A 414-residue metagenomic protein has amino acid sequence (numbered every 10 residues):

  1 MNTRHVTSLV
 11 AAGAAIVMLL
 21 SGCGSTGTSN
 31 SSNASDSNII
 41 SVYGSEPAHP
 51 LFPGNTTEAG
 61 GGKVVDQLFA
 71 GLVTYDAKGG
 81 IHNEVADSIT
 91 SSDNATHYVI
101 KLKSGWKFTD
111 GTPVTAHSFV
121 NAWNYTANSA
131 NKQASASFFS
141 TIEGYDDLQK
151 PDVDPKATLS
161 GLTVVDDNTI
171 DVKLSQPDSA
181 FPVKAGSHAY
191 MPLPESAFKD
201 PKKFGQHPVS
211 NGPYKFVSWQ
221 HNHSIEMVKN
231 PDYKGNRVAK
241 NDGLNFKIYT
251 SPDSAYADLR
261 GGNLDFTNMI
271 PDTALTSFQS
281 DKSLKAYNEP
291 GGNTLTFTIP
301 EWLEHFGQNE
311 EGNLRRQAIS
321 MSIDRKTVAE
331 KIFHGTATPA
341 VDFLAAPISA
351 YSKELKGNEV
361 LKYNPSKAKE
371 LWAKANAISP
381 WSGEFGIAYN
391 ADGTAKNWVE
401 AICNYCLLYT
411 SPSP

Functional and structural regions predicted by a protein language model:
Y43-D93, V209: N-terminal lobe/hinge region of extracytoplasmic solute-binding protein
K101, S118, Y125-A127, N131-P194: Surface-exposed binding/hinge segments that line and control ligand-binding clefts or catalytic entry sites
L174-A239, G243: Gly/Pro-rich hinge or "lid" segments in bacterial periplasmic/extracellular proteins
K199-G205, S224, D232-S277, G292: Ligand-site clamp/hinge motif
V228-D232, G291-A318, K331: A bilobed periplasmic-binding-protein/Venus flytrap-type ligand-binding module shared by bacterial periplasmic
G307-S349, N397-W398: Periplasmic-binding protein-like
T338-A375, D392-N397: Structural transition elements
Y409-P414: Conserved small/polar residues in nucleotide/adenosyl-binding loops
